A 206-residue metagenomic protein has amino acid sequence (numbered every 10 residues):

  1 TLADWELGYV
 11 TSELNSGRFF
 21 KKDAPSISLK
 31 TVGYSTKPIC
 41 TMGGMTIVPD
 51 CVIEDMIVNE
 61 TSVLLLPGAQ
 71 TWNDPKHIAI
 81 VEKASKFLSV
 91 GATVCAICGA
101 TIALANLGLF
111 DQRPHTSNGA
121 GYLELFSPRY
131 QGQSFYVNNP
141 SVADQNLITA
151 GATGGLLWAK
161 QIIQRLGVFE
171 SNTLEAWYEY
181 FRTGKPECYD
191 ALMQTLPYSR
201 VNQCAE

Functional and structural regions predicted by a protein language model:
L2-A3, Y9, S16-S35, M45 (+2 more regions): Active-site-adjacent pocket-lining segments in enzyme domains
T41: Active-site alpha/beta core segments
